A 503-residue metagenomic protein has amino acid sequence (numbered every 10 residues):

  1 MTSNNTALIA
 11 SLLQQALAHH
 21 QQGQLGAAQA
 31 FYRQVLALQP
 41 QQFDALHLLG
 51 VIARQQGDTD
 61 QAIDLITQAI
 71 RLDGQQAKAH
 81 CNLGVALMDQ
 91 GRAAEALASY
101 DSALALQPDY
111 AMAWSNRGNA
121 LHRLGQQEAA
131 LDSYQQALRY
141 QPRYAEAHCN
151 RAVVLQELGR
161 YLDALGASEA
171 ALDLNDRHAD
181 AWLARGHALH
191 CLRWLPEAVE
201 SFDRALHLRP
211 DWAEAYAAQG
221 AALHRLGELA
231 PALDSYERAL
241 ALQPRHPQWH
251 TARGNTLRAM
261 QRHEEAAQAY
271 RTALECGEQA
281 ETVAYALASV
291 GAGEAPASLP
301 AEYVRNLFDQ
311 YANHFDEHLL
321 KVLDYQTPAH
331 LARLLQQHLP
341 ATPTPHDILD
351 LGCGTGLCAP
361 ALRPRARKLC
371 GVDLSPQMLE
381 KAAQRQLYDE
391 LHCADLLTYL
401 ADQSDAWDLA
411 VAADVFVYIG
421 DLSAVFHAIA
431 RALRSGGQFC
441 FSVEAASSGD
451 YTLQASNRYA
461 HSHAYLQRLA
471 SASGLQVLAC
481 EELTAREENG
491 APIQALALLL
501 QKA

Functional and structural regions predicted by a protein language model:
L13-Q21, D44-Q55, K78-D89, M112-R123 (+6 more regions): Conserved alpha-helical positions within TPR/SEL1-like repeat arrays
L349, G354-Y399: Class I SAM-dependent methyltransferase SAM/SAH-binding core
V411: A conserved beta-strand element that flanks and buttresses the S-adenosyl-L-methionine
S423-S435: A short glycine-rich, Lys/Arg-flanked "PGG" loop and its adjoining helix->strand segment in the class I
G436-E444: Conserved beta-strand signature within the Rossmann-like core of class I S-adenosyl-L-methionine
